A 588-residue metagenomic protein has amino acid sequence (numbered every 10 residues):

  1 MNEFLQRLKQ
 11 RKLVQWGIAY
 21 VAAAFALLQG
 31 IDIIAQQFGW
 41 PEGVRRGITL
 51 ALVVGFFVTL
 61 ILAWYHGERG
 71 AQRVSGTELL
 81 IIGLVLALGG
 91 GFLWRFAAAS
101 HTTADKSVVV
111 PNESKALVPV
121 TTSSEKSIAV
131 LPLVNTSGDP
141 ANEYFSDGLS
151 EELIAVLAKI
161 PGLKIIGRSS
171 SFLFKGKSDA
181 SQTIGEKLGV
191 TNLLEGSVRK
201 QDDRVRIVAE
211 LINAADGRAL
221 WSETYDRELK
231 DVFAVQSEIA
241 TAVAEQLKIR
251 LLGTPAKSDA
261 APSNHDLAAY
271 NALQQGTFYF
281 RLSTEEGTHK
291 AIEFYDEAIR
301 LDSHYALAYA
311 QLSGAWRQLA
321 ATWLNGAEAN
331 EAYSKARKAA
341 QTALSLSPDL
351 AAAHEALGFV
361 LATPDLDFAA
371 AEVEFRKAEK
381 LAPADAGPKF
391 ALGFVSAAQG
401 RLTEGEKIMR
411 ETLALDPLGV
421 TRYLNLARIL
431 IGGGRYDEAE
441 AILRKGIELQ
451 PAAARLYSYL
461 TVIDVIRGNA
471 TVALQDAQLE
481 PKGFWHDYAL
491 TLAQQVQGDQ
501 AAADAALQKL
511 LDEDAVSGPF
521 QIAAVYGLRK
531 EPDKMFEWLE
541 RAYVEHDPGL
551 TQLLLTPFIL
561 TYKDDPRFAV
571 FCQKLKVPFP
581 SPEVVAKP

Functional and structural regions predicted by a protein language model:
M1-H101, G189, R218: An N-terminal, helix-rich hydrophobic module
Q6, S75-E78, L88-Q478, K482 (+1 more regions): Acidic, proline/glycine-rich low-complexity intrinsically disordered segments
G358-T363, F394, R428, Y488-V496 (+2 more regions): Alpha-helical adaptor scaffolds
A414-D416, I447-Q450, A477-F484, Q508-V516 (+2 more regions): Solenoid-like repeat scaffolds
V462, A477-A502: Eukaryotic tandem repeat interaction scaffolds
V462-D464, T491-G498, L550-P566: TPR/TPR-like alpha-solenoid helical repeat scaffolds
E531-L560: C-terminal structured "cap/appendage" subdomains that terminate the fold
L553-P588: Terminal, low-structured helical/coil segments at or just beyond the last alpha-helical repeat
